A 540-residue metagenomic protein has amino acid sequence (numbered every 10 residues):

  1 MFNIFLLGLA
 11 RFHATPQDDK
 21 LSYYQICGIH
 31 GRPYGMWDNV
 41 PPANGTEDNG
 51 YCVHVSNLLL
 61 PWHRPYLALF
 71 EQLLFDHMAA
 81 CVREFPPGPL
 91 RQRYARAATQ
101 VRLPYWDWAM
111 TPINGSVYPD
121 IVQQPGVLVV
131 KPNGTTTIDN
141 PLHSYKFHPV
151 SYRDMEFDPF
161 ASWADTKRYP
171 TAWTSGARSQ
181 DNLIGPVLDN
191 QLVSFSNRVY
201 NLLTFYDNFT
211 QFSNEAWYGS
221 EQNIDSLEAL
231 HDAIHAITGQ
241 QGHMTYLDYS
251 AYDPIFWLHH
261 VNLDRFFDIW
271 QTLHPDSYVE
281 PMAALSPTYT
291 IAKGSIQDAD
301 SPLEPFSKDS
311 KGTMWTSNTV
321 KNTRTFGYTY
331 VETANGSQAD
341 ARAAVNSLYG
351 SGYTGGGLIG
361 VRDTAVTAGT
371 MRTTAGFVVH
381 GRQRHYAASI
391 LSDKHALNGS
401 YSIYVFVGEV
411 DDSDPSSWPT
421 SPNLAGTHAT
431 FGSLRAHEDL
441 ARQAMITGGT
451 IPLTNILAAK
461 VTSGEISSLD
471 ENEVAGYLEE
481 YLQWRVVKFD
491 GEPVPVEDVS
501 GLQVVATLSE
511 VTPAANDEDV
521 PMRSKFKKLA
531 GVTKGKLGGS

Functional and structural regions predicted by a protein language model:
M1-S540: C-terminal accessory segments of proteins
